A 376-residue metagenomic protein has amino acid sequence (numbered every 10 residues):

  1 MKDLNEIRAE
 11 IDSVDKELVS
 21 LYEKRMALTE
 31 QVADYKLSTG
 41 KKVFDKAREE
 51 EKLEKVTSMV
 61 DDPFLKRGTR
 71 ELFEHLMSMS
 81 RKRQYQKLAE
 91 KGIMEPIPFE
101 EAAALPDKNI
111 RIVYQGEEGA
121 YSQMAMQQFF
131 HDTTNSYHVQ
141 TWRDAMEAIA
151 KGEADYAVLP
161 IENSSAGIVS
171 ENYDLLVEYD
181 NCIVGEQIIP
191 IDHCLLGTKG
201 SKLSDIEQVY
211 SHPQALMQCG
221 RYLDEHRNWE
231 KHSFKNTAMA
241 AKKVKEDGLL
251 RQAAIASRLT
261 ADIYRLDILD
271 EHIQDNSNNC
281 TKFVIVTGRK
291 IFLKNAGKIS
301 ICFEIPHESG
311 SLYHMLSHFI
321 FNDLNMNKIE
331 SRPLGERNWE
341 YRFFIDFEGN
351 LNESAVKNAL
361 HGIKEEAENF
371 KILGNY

Functional and structural regions predicted by a protein language model:
M1-Y376: Domain-level signature for soluble enzymes in the chorismate/prephenate branch of the shikimate pathway
